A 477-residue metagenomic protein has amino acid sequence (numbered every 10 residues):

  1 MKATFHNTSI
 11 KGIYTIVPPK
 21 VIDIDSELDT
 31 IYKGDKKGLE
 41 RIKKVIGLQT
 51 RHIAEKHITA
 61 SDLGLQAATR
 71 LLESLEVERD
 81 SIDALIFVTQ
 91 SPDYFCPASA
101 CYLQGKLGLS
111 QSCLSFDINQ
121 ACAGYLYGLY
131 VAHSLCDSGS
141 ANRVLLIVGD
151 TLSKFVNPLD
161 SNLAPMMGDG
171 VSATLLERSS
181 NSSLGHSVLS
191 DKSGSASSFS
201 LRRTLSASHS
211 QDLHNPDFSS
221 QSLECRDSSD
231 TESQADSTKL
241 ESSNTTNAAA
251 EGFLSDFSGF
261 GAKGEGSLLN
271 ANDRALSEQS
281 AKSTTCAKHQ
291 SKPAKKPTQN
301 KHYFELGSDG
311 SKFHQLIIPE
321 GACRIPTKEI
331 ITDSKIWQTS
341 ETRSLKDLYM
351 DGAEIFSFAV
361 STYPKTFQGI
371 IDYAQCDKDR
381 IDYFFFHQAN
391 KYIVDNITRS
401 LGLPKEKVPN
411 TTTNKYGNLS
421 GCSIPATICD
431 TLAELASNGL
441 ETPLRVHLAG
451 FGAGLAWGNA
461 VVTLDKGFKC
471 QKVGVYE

Functional and structural regions predicted by a protein language model:
M1-H57, D160-D191, N247, G252 (+7 more regions): Condensing-enzyme catalytic core mediating Claisen C-C bond formation in acyl metabolism
Y14, V88, N119, V144-D150 (+2 more regions): Short beta-strand segments
D35-I42, F95-G108, L146-L152, K335-T339 (+1 more regions): Acidic-glycine-rich active-site phosphate/pyrophosphate-binding loop
L48-T50, S81-I86, G105-N119, S153-L159 (+1 more regions): Glycine/charged-rich beta-loop-alpha catalytic/anionic-binding loops adjacent to active sites
S61, L65-A68, S91-P92, S110-S112 (+5 more regions): Claisen-condensing/thiolase-fold acyl-transfer catalytic domains that form or cleave C-C bonds in fatty acid
S81-V88, D379-H387: Short glycine-rich phosphate-binding loop at a beta-alpha junction
D137-V171: Flexible, glycine-rich active-site loops centered on histidine and acidic residues that chelate a metal or position
S187-G194, R202-R226, E232-S243, E251-L254 (+3 more regions): A cross-taxon signal for low-complexity, glycine/charged-rich
